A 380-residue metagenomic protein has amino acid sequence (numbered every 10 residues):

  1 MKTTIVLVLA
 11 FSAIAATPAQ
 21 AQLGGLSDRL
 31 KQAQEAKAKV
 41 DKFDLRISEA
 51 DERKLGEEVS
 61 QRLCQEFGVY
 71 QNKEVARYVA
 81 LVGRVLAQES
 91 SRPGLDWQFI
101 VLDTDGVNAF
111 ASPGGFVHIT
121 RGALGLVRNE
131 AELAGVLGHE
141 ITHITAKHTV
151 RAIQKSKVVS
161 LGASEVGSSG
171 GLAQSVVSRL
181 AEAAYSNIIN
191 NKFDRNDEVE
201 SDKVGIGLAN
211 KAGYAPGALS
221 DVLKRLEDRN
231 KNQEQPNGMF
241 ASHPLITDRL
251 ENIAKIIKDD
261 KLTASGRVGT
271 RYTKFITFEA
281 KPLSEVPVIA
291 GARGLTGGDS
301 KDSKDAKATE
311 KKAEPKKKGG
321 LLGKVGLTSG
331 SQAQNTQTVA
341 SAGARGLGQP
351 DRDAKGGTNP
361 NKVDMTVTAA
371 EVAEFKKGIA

Functional and structural regions predicted by a protein language model:
M1-T4: Positively charged n-region of N-terminal signal peptides that target proteins for export
V6-A15: Bacterial N-terminal signal peptides
P18-A380: A Zn2+-metalloprotease active-site environment signal
